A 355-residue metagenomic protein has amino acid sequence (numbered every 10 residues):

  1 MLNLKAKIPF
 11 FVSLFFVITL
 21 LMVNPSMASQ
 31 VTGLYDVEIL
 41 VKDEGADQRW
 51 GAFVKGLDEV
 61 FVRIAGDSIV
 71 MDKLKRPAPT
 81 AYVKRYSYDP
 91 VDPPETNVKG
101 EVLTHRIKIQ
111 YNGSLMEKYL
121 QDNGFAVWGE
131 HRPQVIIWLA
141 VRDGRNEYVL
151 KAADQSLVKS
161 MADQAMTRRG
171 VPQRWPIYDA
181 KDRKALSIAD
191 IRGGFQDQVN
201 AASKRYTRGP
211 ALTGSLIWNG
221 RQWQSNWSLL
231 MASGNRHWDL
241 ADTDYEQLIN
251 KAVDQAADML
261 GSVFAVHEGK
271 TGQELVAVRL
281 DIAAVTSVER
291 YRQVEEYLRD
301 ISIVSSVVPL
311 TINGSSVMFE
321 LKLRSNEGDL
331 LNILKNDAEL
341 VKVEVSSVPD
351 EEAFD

Functional and structural regions predicted by a protein language model:
L2-S13: Bacterial N-terminal signal peptides that target proteins for export
F11-M22: Bacterial N-terminal signal peptides
T32-E38, K42, S203-N250, D329-L331 (+1 more regions): Amphipathic beta-strand/beta-sheet edge segments enriched in Tyr/Trp
D36-P79, Q198, Q247-M259, E289-D300: Short, well-ordered alpha-helical segments
F53-A78, H131-R192, V294-R324, N332-E339: N-terminal segment of the mature soluble domain
I69-L139, L150-A153: Signal peptide-directed extracytoplasmic domains
V83-P94, R174-I177, D190-Q224, T311 (+1 more regions): A short, hydrophobic beta-strand-centered structural micro-motif
D242-Y245, Q255, E274-D355: C-terminal soluble interaction/assembly domains
